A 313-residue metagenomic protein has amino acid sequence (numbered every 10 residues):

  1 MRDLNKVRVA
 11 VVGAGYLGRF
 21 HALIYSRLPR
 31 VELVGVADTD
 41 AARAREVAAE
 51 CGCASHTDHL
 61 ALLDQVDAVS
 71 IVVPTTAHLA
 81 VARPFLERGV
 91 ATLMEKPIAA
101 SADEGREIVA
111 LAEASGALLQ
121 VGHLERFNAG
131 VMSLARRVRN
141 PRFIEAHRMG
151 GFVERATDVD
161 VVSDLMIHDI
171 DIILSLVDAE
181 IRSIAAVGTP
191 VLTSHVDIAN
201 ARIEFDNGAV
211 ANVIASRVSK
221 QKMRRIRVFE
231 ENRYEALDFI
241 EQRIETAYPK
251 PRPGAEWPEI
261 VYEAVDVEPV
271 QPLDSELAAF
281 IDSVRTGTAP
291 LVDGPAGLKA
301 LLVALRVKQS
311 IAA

Functional and structural regions predicted by a protein language model:
M1-C51, I173: N-terminal Rossmann-like dinucleotide-binding module
M1-R2, A68-I71, A279-A313: C-terminal helix-rich "cap/oligomerization" subdomain common to oxidoreductases
H21, C51-V109: Beta-loop-alpha module in the N-terminal Rossmann-like domain of NAD(P)-dependent dehydrogenases, especially those
T39, V265-A278, V292: Active-site loop of classical SDR/Rossmann-like NAD(P)-dependent oxidoreductases, centered on the catalytic Tyr-X3-Lys
T57, M94, L119-V121, E145 (+1 more regions): Hydrophobic residues in well-ordered beta-strands that form the structural core
A99-A156: A contiguous active-site-proximal alpha/beta segment in oxidoreductase catalytic domains
G122-A129, F152-S183, A296-G297: Mid-domain beta-loop-alpha active-site segment that forms a flexible, acidic cofactor/metal-binding surface
I170-R243, V270-G287: Contiguous beta-strand/loop segments that form the cofactor/metal-binding neighborhood of enzyme cores
